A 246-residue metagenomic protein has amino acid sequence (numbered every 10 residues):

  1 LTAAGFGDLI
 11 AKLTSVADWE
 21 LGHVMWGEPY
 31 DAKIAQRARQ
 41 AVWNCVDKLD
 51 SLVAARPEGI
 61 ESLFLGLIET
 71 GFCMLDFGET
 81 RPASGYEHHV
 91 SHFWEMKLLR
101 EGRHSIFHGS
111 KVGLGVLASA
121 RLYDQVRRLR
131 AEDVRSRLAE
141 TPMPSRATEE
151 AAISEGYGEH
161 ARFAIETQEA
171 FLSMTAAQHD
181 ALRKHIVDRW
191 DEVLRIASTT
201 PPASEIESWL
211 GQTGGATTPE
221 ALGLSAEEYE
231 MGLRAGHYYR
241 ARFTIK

Functional and structural regions predicted by a protein language model:
L1-N44: A glycine/threonine-rich phosphate-anchoring loop and its flanking beta-alpha core in nucleotide/phosphate-binding
L1-T2, Y30-R37, A55, G78 (+8 more regions): Catalytic cores of large soluble enzymes that bind and process phosphate-bearing ligands
T2, F6, R37, A41-K48 (+10 more regions): General structural feature for long, well-ordered alpha-helical segments within catalytic domains of soluble enzymes
E20-M25, V42-D47, L67-C73, S91-L99 (+3 more regions): Short acidic (Asp/Glu) and glycine-rich catalytic loops that position anionic groups and cofactors
L21-K33, P82-V90, R103-K111, R127-A151 (+2 more regions): Short alpha-helical "patches" and their helix-cap loops
G22-V24, E58-E61, P82-S84, L210 (+2 more regions): Short coil/turn segments at secondary-structure boundaries
R39-L129: A conserved active-site cap/scaffold subdomain adjacent to cofactor or substrate pockets
L129-K246: C-terminal charged capping/lid subdomain of soluble metabolic enzymes
